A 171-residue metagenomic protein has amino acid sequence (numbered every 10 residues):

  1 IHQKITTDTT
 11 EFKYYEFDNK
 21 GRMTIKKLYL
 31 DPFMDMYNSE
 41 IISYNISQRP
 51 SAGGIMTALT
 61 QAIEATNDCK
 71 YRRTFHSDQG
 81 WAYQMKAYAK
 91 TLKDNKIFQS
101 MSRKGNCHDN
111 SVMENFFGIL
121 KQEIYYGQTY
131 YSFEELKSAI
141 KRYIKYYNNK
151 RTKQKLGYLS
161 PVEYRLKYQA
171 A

Functional and structural regions predicted by a protein language model:
I1-A171: Charged DNA-binding/catalytic regions of mobile-element recombinases
